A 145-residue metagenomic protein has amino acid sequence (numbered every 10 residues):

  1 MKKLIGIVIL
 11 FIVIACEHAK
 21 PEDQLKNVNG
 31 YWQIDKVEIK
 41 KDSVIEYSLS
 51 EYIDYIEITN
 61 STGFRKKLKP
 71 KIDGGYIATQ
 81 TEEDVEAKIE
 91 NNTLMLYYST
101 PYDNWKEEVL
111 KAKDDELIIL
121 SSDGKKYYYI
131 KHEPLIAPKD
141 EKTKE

Functional and structural regions predicted by a protein language model:
K2-V8: Sec-dependent signal peptide recognition, specifically the positively charged N-region followed immediately by
I12-A15: C-terminal motif of bacterial Sec signal peptides marking the signal peptidase cleavage site
E17-Q33: N-terminal helix-cap/turn-to-beta initiation motif at the start of protein domains
V28, Y55-F64, I89-T93, L110-L117 (+1 more regions): Short, solvent-exposed coil/turn segments at beta-strand boundaries
I34, G63-K67, L94-Y98, L117-S121 (+2 more regions): Short hydrophobic/aromatic-rich beta-strand segments that constitute the beta-sheet cores of beta-sandwich/beta-barrel
I45-I89: N-terminal glycine/threonine-rich, aromatic-flanked beta-hairpin/loop signature
I77-L110: An anionic, turn-rich surface loop/hairpin at beta-sheet edges that serves as a generic interaction/coordination patch
E82, L120-E145: Edge beta-strand at a domain terminus
